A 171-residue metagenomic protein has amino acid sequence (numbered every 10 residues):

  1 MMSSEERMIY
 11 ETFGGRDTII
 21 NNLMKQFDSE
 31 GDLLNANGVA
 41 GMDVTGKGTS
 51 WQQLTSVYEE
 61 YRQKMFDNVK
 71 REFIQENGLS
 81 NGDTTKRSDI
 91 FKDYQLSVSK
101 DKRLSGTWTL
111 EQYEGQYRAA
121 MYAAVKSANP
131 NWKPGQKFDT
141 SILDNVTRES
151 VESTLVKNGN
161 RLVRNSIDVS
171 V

Functional and structural regions predicted by a protein language model:
M1-V171: Type III/flagellar secretion export determinants
